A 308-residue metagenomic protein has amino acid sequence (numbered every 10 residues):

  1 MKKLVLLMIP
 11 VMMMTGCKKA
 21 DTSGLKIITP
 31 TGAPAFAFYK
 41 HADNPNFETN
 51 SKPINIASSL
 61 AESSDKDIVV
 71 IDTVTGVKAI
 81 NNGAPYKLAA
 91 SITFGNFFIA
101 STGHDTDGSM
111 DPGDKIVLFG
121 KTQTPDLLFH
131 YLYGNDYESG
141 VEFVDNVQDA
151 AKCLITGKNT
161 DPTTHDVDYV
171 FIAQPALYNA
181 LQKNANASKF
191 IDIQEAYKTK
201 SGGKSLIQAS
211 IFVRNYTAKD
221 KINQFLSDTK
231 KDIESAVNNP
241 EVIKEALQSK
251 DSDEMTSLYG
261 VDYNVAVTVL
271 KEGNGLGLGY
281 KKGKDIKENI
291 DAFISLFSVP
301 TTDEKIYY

Functional and structural regions predicted by a protein language model:
M1-L4: Positively charged n-region of N-terminal signal peptides that target proteins for export
M13-G16: C-terminal motif of bacterial Sec signal peptides marking the signal peptidase cleavage site
K18-A20: Bacterial signal peptide processing site
S23-E142, D161, D168, Q174 (+1 more regions): Short, glycine-/small- and polar/acidic-enriched structural segments that line small-molecule recognition paths
A35, Y39, A57, T73-G76 (+11 more regions): Extracytoplasmic/secreted envelope proteins and their assembly/folding machinery, especially bacterial periplasmic
M110-D114, A196-G202, L276-I286: Short, solvent-exposed loop/beta-turn-alpha elements that line the ligand-binding surface or hinge of extracytoplasmic
V144-A246: Pocket-lining segment of extracytoplasmic ligand-binding domains
N215-L296: Secondary-structure end/capping motifs
